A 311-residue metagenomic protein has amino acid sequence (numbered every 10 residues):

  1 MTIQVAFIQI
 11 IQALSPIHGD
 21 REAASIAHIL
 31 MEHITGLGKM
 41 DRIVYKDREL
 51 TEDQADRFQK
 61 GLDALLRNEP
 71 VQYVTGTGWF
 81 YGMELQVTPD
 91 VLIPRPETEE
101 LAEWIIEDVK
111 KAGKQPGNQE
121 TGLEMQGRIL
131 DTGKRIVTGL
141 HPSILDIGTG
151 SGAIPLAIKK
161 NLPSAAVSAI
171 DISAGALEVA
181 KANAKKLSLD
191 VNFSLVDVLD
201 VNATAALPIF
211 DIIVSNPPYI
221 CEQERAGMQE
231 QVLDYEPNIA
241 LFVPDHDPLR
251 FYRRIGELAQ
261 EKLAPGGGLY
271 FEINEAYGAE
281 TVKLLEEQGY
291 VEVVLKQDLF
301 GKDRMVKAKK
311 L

Functional and structural regions predicted by a protein language model:
M1-I43, D47-L50: Non-catalytic accessory regions of SAM-dependent methyltransferases
L30, N68, T98, I154 (+6 more regions): Residue-level signal for inorganic ion chemistry
M31-D108: Conserved AdoMet
Q72, I220-Q223, A276: Active-site beta-alpha loop architecture of Rossmann-like, nucleotide-cofactor-dependent enzymes
T75, L195-V196, I273, Q297: Short loop/edge segments at beta-strand edges and connector loops that shape dinucleotide/nucleotide cofactor-binding
E100-G133, V137-G227, R254: Conserved SAM/SAH cofactor-binding pocket of Class I
Y219-R250: Mobile active-site "lid"/loop adjacent to the S-adenosyl-L-methionine
D245-K309: Conserved Class I SAM-dependent methyltransferase catalytic core
